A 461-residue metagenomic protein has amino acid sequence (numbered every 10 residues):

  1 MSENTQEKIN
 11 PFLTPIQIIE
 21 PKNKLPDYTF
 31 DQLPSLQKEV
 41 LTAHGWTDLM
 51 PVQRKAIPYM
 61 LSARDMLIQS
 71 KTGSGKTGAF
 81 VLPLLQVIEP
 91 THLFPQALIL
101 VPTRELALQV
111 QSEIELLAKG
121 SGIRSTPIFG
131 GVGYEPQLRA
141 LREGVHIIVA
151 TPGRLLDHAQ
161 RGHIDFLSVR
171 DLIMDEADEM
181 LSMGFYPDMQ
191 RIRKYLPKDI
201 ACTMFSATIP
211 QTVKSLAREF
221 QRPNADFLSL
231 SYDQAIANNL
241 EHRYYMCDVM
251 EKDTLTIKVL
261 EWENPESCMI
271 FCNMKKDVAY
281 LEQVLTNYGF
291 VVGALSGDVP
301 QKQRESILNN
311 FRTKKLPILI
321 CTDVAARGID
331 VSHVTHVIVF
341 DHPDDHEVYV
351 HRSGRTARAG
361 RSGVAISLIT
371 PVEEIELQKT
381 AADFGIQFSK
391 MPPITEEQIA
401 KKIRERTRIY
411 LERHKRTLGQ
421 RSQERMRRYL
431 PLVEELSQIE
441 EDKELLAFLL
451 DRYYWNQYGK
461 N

Functional and structural regions predicted by a protein language model:
M1-D27: Intrinsically disordered, low-complexity accessory regions that flank the conserved helicase/ATPase core of eukaryotic
S2-E3, G360-N461: Arginine-glycine-biased low-complexity disordered regions
I19-Q69: Conserved pre-motif I regulatory segment
K38-E39, L93-Q160, S168-D171, S215 (+3 more regions): Conserved nucleic-acid-binding Ia/Ib motif block in the N-terminal RecA-like helicase ATPase lobe
R54-M66, T77-H92, E113-L117, Q190: Walker A/P-loop NTP-binding motif
D165-D233, T380-A381: Post-DEXD/H (motif II) to motif III coupling segment of the RecA-like Helicase ATP-binding lobe
R170, Y288-I318, T322-K379: Conserved RecA-like helicase motor core of SF1/SF2 enzymes
N239-V284, P431-L432: Conserved interdomain hinge at the start of the Helicase C-terminal
